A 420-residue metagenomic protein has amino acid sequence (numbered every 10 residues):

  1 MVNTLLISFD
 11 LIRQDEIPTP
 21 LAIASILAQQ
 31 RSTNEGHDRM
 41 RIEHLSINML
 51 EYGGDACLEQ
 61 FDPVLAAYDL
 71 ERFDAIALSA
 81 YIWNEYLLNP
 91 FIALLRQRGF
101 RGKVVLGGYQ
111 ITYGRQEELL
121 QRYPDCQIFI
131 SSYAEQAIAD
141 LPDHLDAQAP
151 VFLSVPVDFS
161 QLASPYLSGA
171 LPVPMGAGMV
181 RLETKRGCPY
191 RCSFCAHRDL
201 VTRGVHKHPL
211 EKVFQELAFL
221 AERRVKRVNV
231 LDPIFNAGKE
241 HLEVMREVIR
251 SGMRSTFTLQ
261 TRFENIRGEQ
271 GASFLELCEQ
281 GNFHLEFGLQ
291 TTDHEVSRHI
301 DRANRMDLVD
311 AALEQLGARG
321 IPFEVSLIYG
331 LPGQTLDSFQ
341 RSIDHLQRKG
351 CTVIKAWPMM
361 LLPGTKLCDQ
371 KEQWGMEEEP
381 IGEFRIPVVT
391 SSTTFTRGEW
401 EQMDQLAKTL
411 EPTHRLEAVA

Functional and structural regions predicted by a protein language model:
M1-F9, D15-E16, S25, R31-R41 (+4 more regions): Radical SAM enzyme core and accessory elements
V2-L5, L11-I12, L145-T184: N-terminal [4Fe-4S]-dependent radical SAM core
T4, A75-A77, K103-V105, A221-L231 (+6 more regions): Conserved C-terminal portion of the radical SAM core fold that forms the substrate/S-adenosylmethionine-binding
D10-L21, A80-Y86: A short, glycine/small-residue-rich beta-strand->loop->alpha-helix junction that serves as a flexible
I26, Q60, V64, L87 (+8 more regions): A general structural detector for well-ordered alpha-helical segments in enzyme core domains, enriched
D38-R41, S46-Q161: Glycine-rich beta-alpha loop elements in corrinoid/cobalamin-binding modules across cobalamin-dependent enzymes
E118-I138, G252, L277-H284, H345-I354: Structural recognition of alpha->loop->beta junctions
A163-F323, Y329: Radical SAM [4Fe-4S] cluster-binding motif and immediate context
